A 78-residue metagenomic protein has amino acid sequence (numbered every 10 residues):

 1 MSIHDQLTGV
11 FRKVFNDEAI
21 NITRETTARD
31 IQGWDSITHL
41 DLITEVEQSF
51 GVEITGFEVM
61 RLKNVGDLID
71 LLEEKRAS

Functional and structural regions predicted by a protein language model:
S2-T44, Q48-S78: Phosphopantetheine-dependent thiolation modules in NRPS/PKS and related acyl-activating systems
